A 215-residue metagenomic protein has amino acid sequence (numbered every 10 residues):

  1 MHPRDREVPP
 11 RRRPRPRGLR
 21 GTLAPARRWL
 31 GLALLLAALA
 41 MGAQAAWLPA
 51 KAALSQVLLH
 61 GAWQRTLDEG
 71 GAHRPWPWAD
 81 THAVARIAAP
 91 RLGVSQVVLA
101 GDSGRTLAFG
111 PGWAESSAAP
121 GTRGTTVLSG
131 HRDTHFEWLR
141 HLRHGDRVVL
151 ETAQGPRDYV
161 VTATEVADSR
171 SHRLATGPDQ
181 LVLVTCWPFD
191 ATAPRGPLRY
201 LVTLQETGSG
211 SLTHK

Functional and structural regions predicted by a protein language model:
M1-A24: N-terminal Lys/Arg-rich, disordered targeting/topogenic segments
H2, T22-K215: Solvent-exposed, non-transmembrane regions of membrane-associated and secreted proteins
